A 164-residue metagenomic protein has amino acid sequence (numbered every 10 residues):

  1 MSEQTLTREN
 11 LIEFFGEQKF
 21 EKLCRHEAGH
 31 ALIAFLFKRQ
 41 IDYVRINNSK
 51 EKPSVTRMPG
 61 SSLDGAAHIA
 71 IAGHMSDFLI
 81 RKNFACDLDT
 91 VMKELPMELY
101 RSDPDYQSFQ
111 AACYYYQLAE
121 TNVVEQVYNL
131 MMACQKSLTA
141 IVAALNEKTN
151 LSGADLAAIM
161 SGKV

Functional and structural regions predicted by a protein language model:
S2-V164: Soluble catalytic regions of large protease machineries
